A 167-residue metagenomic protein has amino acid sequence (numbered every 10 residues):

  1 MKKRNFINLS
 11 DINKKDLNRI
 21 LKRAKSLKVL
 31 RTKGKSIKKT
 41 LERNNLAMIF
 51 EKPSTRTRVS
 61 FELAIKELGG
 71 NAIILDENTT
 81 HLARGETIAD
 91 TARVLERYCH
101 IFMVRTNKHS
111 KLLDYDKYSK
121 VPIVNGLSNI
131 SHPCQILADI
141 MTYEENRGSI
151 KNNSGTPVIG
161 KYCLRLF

Functional and structural regions predicted by a protein language model:
M1-K22, T106-P133: Helix-enriched interaction subdomains in cytosolic or periplasmic regions, typified by TIR/SEFIR signaling/NADase cores
M1-V59, L63: Positively charged, low-complexity intrinsically disordered leader regions
S26, I101, G126-T142: A glycine-rich, Thr/Ser-enriched phosphate-binding loop motif common to dinucleotide/cofactor-binding enzymes
N45-L46, F50-Y98: Active-site cofactor/substrate anionic-group-binding motifs, chiefly glycine- and Lys/Arg-rich phosphate-binding loops
F50-A64, E144-F167: Glycine-rich phosphate/diphosphate-binding loop of Rossmann-like nucleotide-binding domains
A72-I74, F102, I123: Hydrophobic beta-strand scaffold residues
E96-K108: A glycine-rich helix N-cap at a beta->alpha junction
